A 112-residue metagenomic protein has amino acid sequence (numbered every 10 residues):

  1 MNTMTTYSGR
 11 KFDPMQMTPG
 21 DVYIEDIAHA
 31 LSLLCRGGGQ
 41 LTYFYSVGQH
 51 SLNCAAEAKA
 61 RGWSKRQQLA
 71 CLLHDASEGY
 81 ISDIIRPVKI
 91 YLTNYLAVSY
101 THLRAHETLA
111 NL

Functional and structural regions predicted by a protein language model:
M1-M4, R36: Conserved alpha-helical "signature site" that marks functionally important helical segments or helix/loop junctions
Y7-V22: N- or domain-start disorder-to-order transition segments that initiate the globular core
I24-I27, G62-A76: Alpha-helical scaffolds flanking conserved acidic
A28-S46: Active-site flanking loop/helix segments enriched in acidic
Q40-R66: Alpha-helical phosphate/pyrophosphate-handling elements in metalloenzyme active cores
S77, I81-S82: Active-site-flanking alpha-helical
I84-L96: Post-HEXXH active-site segment of zinc metalloproteases
T101-A110: Conserved small/polar residues in nucleotide/adenosyl-binding loops
